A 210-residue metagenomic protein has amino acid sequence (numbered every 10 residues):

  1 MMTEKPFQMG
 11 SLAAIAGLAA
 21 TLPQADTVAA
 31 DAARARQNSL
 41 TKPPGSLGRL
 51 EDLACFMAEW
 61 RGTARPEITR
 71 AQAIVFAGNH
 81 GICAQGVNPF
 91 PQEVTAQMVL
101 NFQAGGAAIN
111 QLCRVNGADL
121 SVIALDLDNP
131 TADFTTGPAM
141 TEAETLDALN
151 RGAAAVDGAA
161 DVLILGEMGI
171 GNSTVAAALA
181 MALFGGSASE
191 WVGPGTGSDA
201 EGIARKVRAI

Functional and structural regions predicted by a protein language model:
M2-I210: N-terminal loops that bind phosphate or other acidic moieties and the adjacent beta-alpha structural core
